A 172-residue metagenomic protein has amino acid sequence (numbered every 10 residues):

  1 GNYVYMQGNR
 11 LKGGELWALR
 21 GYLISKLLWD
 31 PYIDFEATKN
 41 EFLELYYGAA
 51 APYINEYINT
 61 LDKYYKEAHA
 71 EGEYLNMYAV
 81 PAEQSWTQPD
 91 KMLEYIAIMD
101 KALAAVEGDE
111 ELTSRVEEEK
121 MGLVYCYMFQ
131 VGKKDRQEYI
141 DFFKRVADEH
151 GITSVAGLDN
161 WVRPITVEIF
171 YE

Functional and structural regions predicted by a protein language model:
G1-I33: Aromatic- and carboxylate-enriched substrate-binding clefts and catalytic-loop regions of carbohydrate-active enzymes
I24-E172: Catalytic domains of carbohydrate-active enzymes that cleave complex glycans
